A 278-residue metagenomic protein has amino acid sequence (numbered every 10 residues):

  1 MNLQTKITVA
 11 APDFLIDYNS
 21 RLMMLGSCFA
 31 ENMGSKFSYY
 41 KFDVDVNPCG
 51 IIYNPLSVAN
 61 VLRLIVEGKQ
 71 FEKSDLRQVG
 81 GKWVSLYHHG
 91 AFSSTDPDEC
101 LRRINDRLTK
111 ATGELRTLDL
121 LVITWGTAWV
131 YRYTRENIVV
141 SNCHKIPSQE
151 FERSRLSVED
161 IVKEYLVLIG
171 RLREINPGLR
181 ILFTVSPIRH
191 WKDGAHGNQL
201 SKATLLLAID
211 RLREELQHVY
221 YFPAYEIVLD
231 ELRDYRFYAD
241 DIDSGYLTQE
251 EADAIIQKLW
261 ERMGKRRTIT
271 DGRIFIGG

Functional and structural regions predicted by a protein language model:
M1-G278: Extracellular glycan-modifying ectodomains
